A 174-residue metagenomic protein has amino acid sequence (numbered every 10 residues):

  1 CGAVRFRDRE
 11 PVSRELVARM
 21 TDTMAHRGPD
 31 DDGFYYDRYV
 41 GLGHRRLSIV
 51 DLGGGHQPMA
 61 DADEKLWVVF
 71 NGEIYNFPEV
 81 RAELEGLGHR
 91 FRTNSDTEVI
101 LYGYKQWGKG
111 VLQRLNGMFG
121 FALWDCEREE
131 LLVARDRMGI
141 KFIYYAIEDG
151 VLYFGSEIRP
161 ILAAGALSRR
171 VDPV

Functional and structural regions predicted by a protein language model:
C1-V174: Cysteine-centered catalytic environments shared across enzyme families
